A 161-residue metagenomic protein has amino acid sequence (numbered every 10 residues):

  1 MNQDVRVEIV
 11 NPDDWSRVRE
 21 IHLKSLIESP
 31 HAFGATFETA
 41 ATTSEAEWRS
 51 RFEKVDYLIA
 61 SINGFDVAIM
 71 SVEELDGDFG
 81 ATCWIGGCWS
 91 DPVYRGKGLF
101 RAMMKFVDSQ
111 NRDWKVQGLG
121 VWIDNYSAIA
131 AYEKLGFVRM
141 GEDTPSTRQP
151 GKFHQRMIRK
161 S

Functional and structural regions predicted by a protein language model:
M1-D13, E20, K24, K160-S161: Conserved N-terminal entry element of GNAT/NAT acetyltransferase domains
Q3, A81, K115, F153: Residue-level signal for beta-strand positions within conserved beta-sheet cores that form or flank
P12-V93, M104-F106, Q110: Acetyl-CoA-dependent GNAT
G87, D91-K105, W114, I123-A130 (+1 more regions): Conserved glycine-rich acetyl-CoA-binding loop
V116-I129, K134-S161: C-terminal "cap" of GNAT-fold acetyltransferases
